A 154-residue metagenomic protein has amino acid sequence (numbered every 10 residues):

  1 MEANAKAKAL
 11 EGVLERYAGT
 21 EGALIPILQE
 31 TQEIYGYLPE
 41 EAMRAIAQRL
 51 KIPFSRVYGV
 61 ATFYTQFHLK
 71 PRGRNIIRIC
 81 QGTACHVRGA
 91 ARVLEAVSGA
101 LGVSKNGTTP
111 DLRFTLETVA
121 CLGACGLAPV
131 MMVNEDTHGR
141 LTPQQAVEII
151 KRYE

Functional and structural regions predicted by a protein language model:
M1-E154: Signature of N-terminal electron-transfer/Fe-S-associated modules in redox systems
